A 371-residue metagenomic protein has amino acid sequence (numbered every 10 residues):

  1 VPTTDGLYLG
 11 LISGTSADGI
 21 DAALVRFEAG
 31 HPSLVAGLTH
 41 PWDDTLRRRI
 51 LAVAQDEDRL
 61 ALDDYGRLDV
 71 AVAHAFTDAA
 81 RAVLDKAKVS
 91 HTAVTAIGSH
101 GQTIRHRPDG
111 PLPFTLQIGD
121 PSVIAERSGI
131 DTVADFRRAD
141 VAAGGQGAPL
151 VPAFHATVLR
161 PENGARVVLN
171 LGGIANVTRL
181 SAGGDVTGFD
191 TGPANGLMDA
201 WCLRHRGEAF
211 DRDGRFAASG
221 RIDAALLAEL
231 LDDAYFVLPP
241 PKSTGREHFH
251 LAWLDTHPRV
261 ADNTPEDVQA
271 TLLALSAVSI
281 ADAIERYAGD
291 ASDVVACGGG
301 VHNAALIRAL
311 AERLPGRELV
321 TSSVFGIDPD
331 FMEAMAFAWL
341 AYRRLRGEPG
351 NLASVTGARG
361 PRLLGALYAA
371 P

Functional and structural regions predicted by a protein language model:
P2, H91, V268, A283 (+6 more regions): Non-transmembrane, aqueous-exposed alpha-helical and coiled segments at domain scale
P2-D5, S90-A93, E162-G164, A288-S292: Short helix-loop-beta connector
P2-H40, A165-A182: Gly/Thr-rich phosphate-binding beta-strand-loop-beta motif of the actin/hexokinase/Hsp70
T4-L7, P108, L112-T115, E126 (+2 more regions): Phosphate-binding/catalytic loop of phosphoryl-transfer enzymes
D5, G19-D43, T187-A277, A281 (+1 more regions): Conserved ATP-utilizing enzyme core subdomain
S13, A17, A274, S323-A370: Glycine-rich phosphate-binding/hydrolytic loop that grips phosphoryl groups
E57-G119: Short beta-strand-loop/turn "lid" adjacent to the catalytic site in phosphate-handling enzymes
A291-R313: Glycine-rich phosphate-binding loops at beta-strand->alpha-helix junctions
